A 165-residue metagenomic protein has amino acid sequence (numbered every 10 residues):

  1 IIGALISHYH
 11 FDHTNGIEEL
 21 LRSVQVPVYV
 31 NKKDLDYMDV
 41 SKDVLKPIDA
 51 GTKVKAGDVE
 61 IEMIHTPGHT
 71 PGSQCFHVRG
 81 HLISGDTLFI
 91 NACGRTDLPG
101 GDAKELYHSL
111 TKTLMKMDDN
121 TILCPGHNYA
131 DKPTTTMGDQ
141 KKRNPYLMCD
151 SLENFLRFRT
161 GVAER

Functional and structural regions predicted by a protein language model:
I1-E62, K142-Y146: Active-site HxH/HxHxD metal-binding segment of metal-dependent hydrolases
D49, T70-P71: Short gly/pro-enriched beta-turn/loop segments at secondary-structure junctions
H65, P71-V162: Metallo-beta-lactamase
